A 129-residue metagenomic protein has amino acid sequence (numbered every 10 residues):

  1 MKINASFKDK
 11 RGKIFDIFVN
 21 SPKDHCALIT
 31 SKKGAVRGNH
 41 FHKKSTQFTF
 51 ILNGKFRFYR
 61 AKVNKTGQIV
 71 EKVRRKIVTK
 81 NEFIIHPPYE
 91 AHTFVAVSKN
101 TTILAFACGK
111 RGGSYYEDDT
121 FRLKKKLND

Functional and structural regions predicted by a protein language model:
M1-D24, R75-K76, D129: A short, N-terminal "cap"/entry segment at the start of jelly-roll beta-barrel domains of the cupin/DSBH fold
K2, S6, G67-Q68, A91-D129: Double-stranded beta-helix
A27-S45, P88: Conserved short histidine dyad/triad with adjacent acidic residue
K32, Y59-R60, K72: Extended, hydrophobic alpha-helical segments
N39, F58-Y59, H86, H92-V97 (+1 more regions): Short beta-strand His + acidic residue motifs that chelate non-heme Fe in jelly-roll/DSBH and cupin folds
H40, T46-I51, K76, I84 (+1 more regions): His/acidic/aromatic-lined binding-pocket segments of jelly-roll/cupin-type domains and related regulatory beta-sandwich
K44-T66: Glycine- and acidic-residue-biased ligand/ion/polar-headgroup-sensing regions
V63-P88: Short acidic-glycine-tyrosine-enriched beta hairpin
